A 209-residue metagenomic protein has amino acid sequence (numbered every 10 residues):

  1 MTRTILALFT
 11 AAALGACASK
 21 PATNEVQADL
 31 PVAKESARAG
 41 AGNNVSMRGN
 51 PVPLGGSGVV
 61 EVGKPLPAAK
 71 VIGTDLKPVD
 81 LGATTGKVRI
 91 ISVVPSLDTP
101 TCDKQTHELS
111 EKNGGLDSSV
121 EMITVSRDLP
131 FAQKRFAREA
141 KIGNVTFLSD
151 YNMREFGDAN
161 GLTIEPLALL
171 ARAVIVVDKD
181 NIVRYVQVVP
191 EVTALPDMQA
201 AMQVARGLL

Functional and structural regions predicted by a protein language model:
T2-F9, A13-A68, I72: N-terminal targeting signals for export/organelle localization
P65, V88, L169-A171: Short, small/polar residue-rich loop motifs at catalytic or cofactor-binding pockets
I72, T146-D150: Short acidic-hydrophobic, aromatic-tinged amphipathic segments that line or gate anion-handling sites
V79-L109, E121: Short active-site neighborhood of thiol/selenol oxidoreductases, capturing the structured segment around
D103-I142, F147, E155-F156: Structural microenvironment flanking redox-active thiols in thiol-disulfide oxidoreductases
D158-I164: Short, basic/aromatic recognition patches
A171-L209: Thiol-/selenol-based redox modules, centered on thioredoxin-like and closely related oxidoreductase domains
